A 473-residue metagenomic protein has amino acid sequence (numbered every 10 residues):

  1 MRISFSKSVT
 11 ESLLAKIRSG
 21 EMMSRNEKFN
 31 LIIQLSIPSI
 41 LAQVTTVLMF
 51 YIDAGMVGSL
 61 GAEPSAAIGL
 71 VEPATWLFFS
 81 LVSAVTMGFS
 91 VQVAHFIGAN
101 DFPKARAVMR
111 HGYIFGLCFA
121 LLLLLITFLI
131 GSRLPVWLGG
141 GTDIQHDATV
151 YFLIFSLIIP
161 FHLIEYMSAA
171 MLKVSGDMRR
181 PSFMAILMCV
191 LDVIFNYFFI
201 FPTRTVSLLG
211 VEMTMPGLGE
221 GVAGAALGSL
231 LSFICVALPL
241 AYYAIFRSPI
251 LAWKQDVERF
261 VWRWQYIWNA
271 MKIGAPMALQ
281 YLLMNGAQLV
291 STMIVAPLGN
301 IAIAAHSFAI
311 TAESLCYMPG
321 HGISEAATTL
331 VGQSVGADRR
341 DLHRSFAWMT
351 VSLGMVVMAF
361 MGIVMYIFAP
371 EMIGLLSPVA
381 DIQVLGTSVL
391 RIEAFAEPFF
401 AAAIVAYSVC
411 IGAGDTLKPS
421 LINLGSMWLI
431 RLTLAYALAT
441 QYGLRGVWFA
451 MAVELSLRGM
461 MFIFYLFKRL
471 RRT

Functional and structural regions predicted by a protein language model:
M1-S39, V93-P160, L191, S207-G274 (+2 more regions): Short alpha-helical transmembrane segments in multi-pass integral membrane proteins
I32, T127, A170, N196 (+9 more regions): Structural signal for membrane-spanning alpha-helices in multi-pass inner-membrane proteins, emphasizing helix cores
Q34-D53, I154, E165, S232-V236 (+4 more regions): Transmembrane helical elements of multi-pass membrane transporters/channels
S39, Q43, A54-G55, V91 (+15 more regions): Transmembrane alpha-helix boundary and packing residues in multipass membrane permease domains and related
Q43-V47, S80, A120, L124 (+13 more regions): Residue-level hotspots within the lipid-embedded alpha helices of multi-pass solute transporters
L48-A66, R133-T142, F198-T203, E212-E220 (+4 more regions): Helix-terminus/linker motif at the lipid-water interface of multi-pass membrane proteins
S65-L125, E165-G176, R180-P181, T292 (+2 more regions): Small-residue-rich hydrophobic transmembrane alpha-helices
I404, I430-L438: Transmembrane alpha-helical segments of integral membrane proteins
